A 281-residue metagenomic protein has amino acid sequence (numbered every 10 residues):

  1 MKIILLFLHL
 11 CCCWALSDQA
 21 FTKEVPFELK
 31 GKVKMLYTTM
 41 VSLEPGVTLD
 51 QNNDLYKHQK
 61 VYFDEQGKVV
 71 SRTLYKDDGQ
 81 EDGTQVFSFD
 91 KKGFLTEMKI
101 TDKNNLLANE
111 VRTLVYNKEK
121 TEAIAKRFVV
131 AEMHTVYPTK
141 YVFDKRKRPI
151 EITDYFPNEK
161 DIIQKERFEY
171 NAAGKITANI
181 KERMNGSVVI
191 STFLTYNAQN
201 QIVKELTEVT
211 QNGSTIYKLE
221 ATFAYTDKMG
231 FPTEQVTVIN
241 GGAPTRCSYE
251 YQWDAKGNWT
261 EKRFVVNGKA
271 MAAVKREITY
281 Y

Functional and structural regions predicted by a protein language model:
M1-T22: Bacterial Sec-dependent N-terminal signal peptides
L16-Y281: Buried hydrophobic residues that stabilize the cores of well-folded domains
